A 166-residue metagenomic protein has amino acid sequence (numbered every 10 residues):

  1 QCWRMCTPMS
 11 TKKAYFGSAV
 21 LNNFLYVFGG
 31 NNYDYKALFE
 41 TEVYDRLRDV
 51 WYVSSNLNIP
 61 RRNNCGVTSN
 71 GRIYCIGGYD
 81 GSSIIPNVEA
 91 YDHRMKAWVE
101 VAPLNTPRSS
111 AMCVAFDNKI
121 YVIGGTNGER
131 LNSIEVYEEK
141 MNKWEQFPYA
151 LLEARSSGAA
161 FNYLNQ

Functional and structural regions predicted by a protein language model:
Q1-Q166: Kelch-like beta-propeller repeat domains
